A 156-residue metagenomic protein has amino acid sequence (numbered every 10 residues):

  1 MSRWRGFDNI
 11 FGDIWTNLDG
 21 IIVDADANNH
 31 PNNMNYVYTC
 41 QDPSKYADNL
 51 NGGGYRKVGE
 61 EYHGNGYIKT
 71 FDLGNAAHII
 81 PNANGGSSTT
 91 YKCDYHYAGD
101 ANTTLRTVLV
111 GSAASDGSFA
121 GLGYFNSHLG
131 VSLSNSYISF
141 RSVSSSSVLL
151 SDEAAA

Functional and structural regions predicted by a protein language model:
M1-F11, G20: Short, well-ordered junction/capping motifs at the entry into regular secondary structure
F11, Y36-Y38, F140: Aromatic side chains
I14-V23, P43-A156: C-terminal, surface-exposed recognition/capping segments
D24-C40: A short, polar/charged loop-to-alpha-helix boundary motif
